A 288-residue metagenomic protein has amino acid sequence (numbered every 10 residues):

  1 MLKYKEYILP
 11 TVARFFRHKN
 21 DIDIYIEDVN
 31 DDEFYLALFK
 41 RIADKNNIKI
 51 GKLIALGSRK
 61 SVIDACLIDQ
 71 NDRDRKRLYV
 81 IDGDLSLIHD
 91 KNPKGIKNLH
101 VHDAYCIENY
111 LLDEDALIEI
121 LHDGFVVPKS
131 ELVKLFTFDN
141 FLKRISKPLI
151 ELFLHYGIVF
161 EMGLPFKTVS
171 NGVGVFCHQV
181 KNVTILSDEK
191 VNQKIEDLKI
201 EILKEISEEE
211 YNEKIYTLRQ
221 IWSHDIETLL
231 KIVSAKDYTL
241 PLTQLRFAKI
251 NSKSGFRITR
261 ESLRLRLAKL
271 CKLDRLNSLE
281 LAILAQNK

Functional and structural regions predicted by a protein language model:
M1-K288: Acidic, divalent-metal-binding catalytic cores of TOPRIM and closely related two-metal-ion phosphodiester/pyrophosphate
